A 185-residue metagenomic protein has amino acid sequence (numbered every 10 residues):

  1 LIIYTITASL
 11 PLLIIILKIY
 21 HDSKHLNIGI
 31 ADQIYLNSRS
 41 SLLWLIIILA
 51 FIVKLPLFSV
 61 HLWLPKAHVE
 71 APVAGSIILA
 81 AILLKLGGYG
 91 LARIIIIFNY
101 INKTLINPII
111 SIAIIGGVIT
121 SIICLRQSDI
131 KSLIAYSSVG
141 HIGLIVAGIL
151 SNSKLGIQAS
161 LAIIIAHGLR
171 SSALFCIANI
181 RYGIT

Functional and structural regions predicted by a protein language model:
L1-T185: Core, highly hydrophobic multi-pass alpha-helical transmembrane subunits of bioenergetic inner membranes
